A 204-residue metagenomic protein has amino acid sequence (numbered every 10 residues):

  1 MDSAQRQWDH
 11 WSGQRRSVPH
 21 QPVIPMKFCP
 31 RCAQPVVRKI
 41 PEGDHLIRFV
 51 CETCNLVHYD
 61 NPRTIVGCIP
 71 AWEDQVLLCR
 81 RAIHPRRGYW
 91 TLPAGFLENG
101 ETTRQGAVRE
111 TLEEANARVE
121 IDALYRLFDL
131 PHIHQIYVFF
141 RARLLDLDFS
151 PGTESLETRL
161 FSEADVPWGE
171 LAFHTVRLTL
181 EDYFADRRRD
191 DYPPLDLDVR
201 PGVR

Functional and structural regions predicted by a protein language model:
W8-W11: Tryptophan (W) side chains
Q14-P25: Short, Lys/Arg-enriched N-terminal segments with co-localized hydrophobic residues within the first ~10-30 amino acids
Q21, A71-E113: Conserved Nudix-box catalytic region and its N-terminal flanking loop in Nudix hydrolases and closely related
I24-G67: Acidic, metal-coordinating catalytic segment for phosphate/diphosphate chemistry, firing primarily on the Nudix
F28, R48, I69, L78 (+2 more regions): Conserved hydrophobic/aromatic beta-strand scaffold that supports enzyme active sites
L97-D182, D186, D190-Y192, G202-R204: Unchanged
